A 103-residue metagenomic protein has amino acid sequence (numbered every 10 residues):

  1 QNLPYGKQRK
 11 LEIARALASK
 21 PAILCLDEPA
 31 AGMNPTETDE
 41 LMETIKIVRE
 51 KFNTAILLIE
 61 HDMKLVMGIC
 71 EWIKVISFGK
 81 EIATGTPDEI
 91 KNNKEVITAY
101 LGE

Functional and structural regions predicted by a protein language model:
Q1-E103: Glycine-rich phosphate-binding loops of nucleotide-dependent enzymes
